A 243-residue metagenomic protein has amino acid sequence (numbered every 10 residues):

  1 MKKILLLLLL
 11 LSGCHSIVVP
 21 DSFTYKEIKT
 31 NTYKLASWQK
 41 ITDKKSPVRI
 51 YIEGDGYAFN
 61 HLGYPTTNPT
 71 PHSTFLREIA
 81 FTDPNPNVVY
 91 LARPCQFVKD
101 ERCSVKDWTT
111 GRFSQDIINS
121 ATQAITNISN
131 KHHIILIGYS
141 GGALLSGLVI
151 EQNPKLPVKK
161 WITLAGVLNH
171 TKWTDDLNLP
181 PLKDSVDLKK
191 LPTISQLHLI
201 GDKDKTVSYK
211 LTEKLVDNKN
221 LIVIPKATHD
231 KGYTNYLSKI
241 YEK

Functional and structural regions predicted by a protein language model:
H15-I17: Bacterial signal peptide processing site
N31-A36, I41-A92: Short, surface-exposed "cap/lid" segments of acyl-processing enzymes
C103-S129: Alpha/beta-hydrolase active-site loop
I137-S146: Gly/Ala-rich beta-loop-alpha elbow adjacent to hydrolase catalytic centers
L148-K159: Conserved hydrolase catalytic core segment
G166, T171-K231: The feature captures the conserved acid-bearing segment of alpha/beta-hydrolase catalytic domains
G232-K243: Post-His helix in hydrolase/transferase enzymes
